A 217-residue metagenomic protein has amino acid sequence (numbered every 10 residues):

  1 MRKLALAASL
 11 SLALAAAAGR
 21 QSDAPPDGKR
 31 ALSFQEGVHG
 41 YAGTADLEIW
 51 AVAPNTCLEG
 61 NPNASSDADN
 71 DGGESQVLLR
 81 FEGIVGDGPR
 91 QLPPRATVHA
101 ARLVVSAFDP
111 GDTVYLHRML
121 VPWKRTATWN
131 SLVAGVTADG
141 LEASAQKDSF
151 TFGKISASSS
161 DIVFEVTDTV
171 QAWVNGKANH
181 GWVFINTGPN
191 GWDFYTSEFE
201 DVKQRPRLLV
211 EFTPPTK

Functional and structural regions predicted by a protein language model:
M1-L4: Positively charged n-region of N-terminal signal peptides that target proteins for export
L6-L14: Hydrophobic helical h-region of N-terminal Sec-dependent signal peptides in bacterial secretory/periplasmic proteins
A16-R20: N-terminal Sec signal peptide cleavage junction
Q21-Q91, K124, T187-P189, F199-P206 (+1 more regions): Flexible, small-residue-rich N-terminal segments that precede or flank a structured functional core
F81, P94-F108, L208: A short beta-strand element within beta-rich, extracytoplasmic domains of secreted/secretory-pathway proteins
G88-H99, W173: Extracellular/lumenal carbohydrate-interaction signature centered on repeated Trp-anchored short motifs
A107-N179: Beta-strand-rich interaction/scaffold domains
V170-E198: Ser/Thr/Pro-rich, low-complexity mucin-like regions that serve as glycosylated stalks/linkers or repetitive adhesive
